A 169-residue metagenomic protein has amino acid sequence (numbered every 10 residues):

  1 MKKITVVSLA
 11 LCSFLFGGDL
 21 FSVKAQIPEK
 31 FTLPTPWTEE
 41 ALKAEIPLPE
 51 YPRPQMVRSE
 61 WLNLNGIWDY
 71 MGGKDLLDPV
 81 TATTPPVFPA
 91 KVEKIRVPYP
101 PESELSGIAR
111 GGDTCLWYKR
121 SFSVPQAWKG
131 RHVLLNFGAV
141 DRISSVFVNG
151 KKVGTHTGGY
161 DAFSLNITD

Functional and structural regions predicted by a protein language model:
M1-L9: Bacterial N-terminal signal peptides that target proteins for export
K2-K3, D19, K91: Generic short amphipathic/hydrophobic targeting helices enriched at N-termini, encompassing Sec-type signal peptides
S8-D19: Bacterial N-terminal signal peptides
F21, A25, E45-E50, S103-G107 (+2 more regions): N-terminal accessory segment at the very beginning of proteins
V23-L62: N-terminal pre-domain segments of enzymes
L64-C115, I167: Core domains of carbohydrate- and sulfate-ester-processing enzymes
D69-G73, G107-D169: Accessory beta-strand-rich segments of carbohydrate-active enzymes
